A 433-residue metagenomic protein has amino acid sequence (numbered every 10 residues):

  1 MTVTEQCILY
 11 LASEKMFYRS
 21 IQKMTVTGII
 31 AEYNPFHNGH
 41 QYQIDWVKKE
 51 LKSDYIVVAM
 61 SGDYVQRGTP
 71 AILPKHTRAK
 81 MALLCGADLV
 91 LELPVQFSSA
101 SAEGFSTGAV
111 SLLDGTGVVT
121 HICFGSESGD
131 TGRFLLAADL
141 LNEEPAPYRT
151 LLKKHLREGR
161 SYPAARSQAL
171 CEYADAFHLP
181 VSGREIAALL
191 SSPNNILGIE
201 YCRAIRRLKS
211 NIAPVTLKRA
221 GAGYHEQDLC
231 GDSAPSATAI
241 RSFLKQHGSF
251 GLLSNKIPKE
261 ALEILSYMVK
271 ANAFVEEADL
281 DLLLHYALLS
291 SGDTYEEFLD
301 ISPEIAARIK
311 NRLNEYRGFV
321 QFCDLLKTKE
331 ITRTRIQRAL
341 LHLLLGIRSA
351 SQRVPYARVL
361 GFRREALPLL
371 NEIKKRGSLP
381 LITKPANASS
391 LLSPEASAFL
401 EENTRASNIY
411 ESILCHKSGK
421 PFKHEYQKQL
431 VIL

Functional and structural regions predicted by a protein language model:
Y18, K23-R78: N-terminal catalytic cores of NTP/NDP-binding nucleotidyl/phosphoryl-transfer enzymes
K48-K49, L83, V110, D114-G115: Non-catalytic positions within long, well-ordered alpha-helices that form the structural scaffold/packing of enzyme
L51-S53, A87, V118-V119: Short, high-confidence coil segments that cap the C-terminus of an alpha-helix and link into the following beta-strand
L84-P94: A glycine-rich helix N-cap at a beta->alpha junction
E92-L433: Active-site cores that bind ATP or allylic diphosphates and position pyrophosphate for catalysis
